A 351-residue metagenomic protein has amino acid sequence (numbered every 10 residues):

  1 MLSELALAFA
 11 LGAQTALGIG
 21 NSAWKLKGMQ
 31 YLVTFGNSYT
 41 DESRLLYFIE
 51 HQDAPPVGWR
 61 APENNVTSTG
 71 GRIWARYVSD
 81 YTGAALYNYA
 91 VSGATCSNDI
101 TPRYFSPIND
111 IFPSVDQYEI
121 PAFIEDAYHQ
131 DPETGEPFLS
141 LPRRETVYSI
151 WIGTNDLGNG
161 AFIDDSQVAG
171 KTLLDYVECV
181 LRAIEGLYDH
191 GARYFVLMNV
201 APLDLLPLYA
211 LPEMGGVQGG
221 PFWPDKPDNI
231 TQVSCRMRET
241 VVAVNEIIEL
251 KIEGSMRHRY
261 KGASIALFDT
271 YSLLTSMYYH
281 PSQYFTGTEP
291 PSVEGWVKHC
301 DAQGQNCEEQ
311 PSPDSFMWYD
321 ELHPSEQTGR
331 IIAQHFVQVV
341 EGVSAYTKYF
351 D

Functional and structural regions predicted by a protein language model:
M1-A23: Fungal secretory targeting signals
L17-T82, D351: Signal-peptide-cleavage-adjacent N-terminal segments of secreted and extracellular proteins
K25-G28, S79-T82, L139-R144, Y148 (+5 more regions): Extracellular/periplasmic catalytic domains that process cell-envelope and extracellular macromolecules
Y31-F35, Y39-S43, R76, A85-A90 (+8 more regions): Structural recognition of the beta-strand scaffold that forms the well-ordered cores of secreted hydrolase catalytic
F48-P62, N159-L173, P212-C235: A solvent-exposed, charged loop/short amphipathic helix patch at secondary-structure junctions
W59-E178: Conserved SGNH/GDSL esterase-like catalytic core that processes O-acyl groups on lipids and polysaccharides
Y77-A84, R182-V196, Q232, T240-L267: A structural motif corresponding to the C-terminal end of an alpha-helix and its immediate exit/capping segment
P202-R238, G254, H258, G262-H323: Mobile gating loops/cap/lid regions near enzyme active sites that modulate substrate access
